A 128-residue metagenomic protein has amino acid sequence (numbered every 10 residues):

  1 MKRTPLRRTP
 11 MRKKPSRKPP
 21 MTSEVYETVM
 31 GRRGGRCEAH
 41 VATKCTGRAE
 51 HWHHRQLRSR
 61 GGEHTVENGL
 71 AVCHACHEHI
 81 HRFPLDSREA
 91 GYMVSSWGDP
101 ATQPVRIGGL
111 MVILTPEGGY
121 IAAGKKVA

Functional and structural regions predicted by a protein language model:
M1-A49, D86-A90, V94-A128: A boundary/linker detector
K14, A71-V72: A generic structural signal for short
S16, T28, R60-E63, E78: Short N-terminal micro-motifs specific to bacterial/archaeal maturation and metal-cluster initiation sites
E38-A71, I80-Y92: Histidine-centered nuclease catalytic patch
E67, E78-I80, G98-T102: Short, surface-exposed, polar/charged, turn-prone segments marking secondary-structure boundaries
H74-C76: Internal catalytic or translocation cores that form aromatic/hydrophobic pockets or channels for amphipathic metabolites
